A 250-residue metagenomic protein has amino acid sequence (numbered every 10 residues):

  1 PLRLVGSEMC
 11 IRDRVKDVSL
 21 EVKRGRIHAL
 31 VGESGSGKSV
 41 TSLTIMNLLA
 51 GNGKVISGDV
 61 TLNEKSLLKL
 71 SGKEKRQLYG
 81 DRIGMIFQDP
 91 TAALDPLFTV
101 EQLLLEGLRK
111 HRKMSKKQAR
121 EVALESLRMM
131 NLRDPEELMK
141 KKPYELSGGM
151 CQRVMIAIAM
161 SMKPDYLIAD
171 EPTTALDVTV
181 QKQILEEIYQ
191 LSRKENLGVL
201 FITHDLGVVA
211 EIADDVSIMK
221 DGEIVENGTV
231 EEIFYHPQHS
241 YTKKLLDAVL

Functional and structural regions predicted by a protein language model:
P1-G6, I11: Single conserved hydrophobic/aromatic residue that forms the stacking wall/gate of nucleotide- or nucleobase-binding
V55-S66: Conserved ABC transporter NBD signature motif
S161-D165: A short, proline-enriched helix->beta-strand linker immediately N-terminal to the Walker B motif in ABC-type P-loop
K182-E195: Helical segment within the ABC ATPase nucleotide-binding domain
V209-E211: A short, surface-exposed alpha-helical micro-motif characterized by mixed small hydrophobic and charged/polar residues
D215, N227: Short, glycine/charged-rich "phosphate-handling" switch motifs in NTP-dependent and phosphotransfer domains
